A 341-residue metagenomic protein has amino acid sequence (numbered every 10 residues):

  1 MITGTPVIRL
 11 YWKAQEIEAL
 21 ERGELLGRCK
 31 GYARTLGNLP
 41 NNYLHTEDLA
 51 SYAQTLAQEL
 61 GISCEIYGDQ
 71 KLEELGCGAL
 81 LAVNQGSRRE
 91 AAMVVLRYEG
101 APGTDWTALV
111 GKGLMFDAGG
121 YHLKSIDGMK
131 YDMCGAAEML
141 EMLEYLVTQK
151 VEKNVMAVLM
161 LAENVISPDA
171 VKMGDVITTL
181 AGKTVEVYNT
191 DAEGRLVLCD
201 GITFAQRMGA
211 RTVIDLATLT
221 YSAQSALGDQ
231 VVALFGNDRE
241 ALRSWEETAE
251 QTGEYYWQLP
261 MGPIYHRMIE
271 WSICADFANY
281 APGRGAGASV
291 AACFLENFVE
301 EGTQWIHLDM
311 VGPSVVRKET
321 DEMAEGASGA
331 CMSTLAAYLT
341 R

Functional and structural regions predicted by a protein language model:
M1-L60: Phosphate/ribose-phosphate-bearing ligand recognition and processing surfaces, centered on ADP-ribose/NAD(+/P+) systems
A50-R341: A generic structural signal for tightly packed, nonpolar segments enriched in small/aliphatic residues
